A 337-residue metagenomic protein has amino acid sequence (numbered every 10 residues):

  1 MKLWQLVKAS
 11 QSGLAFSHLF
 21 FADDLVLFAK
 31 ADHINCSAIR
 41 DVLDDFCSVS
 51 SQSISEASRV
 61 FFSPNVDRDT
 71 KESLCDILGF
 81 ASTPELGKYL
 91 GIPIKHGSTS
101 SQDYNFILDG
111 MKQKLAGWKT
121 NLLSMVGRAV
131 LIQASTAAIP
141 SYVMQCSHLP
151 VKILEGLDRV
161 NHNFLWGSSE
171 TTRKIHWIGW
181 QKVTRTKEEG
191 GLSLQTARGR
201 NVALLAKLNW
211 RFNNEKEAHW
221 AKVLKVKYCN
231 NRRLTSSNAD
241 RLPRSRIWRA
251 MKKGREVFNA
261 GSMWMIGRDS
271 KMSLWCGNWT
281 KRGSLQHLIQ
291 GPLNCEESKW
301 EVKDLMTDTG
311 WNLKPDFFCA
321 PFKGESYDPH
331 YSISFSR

Functional and structural regions predicted by a protein language model:
M1-R337: A helix-boundary/hinge signal
